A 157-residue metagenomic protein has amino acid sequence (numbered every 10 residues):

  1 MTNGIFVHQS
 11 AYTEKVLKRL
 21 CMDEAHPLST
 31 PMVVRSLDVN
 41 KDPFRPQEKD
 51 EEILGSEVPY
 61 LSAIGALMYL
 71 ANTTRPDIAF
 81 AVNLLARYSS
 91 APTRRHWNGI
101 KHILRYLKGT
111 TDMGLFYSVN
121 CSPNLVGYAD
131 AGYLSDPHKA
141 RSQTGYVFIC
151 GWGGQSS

Functional and structural regions predicted by a protein language model:
M1-S157: Long, low-complexity, charge-biased intrinsically disordered regions
